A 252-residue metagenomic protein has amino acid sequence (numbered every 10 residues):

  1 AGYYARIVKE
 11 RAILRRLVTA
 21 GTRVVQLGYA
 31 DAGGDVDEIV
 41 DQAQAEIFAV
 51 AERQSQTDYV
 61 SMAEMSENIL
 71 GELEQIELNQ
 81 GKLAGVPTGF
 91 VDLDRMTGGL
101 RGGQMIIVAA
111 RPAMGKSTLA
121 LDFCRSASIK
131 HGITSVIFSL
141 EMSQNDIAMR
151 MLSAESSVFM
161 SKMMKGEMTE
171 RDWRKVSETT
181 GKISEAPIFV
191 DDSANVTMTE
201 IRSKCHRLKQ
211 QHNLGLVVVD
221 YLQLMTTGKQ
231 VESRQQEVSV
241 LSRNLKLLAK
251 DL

Functional and structural regions predicted by a protein language model:
A1-N79, L83, A113-M114, I133 (+2 more regions): Short, small/acidic-rich helices and loops at N termini and domain boundaries of DNA replication/processing enzymes
F90-G99: Pre-Walker A adenine-sensing motif
R101-I106, I133: Pre-Walker A (Motif I) flank of P-loop NTPase domains
A110: The Walker A (P-loop) glycine that initiates the GxxxxGKT/S ATP-binding motif of P-loop NTPases
S117-C124: Motif I (Walker A/P-loop) of helicase-class P-loop NTPases
S126-I129, E237-L252: Substrate-engagement module of ASCE P-loop NTPases
S126-N213, T227: Cytosolic-facing regulatory segments adjacent to core modules
